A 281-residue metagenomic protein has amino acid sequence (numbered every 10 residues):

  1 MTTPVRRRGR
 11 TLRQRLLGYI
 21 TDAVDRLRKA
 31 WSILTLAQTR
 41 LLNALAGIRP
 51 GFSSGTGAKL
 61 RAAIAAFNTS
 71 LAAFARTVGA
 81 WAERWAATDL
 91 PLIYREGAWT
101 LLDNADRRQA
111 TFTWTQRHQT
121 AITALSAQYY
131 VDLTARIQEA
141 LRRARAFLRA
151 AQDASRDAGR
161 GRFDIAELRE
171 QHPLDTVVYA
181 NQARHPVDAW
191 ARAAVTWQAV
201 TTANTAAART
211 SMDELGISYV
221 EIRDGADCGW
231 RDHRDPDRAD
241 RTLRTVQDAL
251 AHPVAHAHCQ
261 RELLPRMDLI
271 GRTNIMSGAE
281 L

Functional and structural regions predicted by a protein language model:
M1-V178, N274-L281: N-terminal leader/targeting and assembly helices and adjacent pre-domain segments
V178, Q182-G278: Acidic, glycine-rich two-metal-ion catalytic cores of nucleic acid-processing enzymes
